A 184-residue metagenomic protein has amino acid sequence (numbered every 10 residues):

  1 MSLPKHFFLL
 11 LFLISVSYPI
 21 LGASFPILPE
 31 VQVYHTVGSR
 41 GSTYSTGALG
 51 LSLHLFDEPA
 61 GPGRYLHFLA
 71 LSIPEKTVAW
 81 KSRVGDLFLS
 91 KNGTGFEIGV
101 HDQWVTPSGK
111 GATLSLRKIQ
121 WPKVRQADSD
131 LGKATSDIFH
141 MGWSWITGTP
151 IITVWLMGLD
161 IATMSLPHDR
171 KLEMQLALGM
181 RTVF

Functional and structural regions predicted by a protein language model:
M1-P26, F184: Cleavable N-terminal export/targeting peptides
Y18-R83: Short glycine/proline- and aromatic-enriched beta-strand/turn motifs that initiate or cap beta-hairpins
L21-P26, F56-L66, Q103-A112, W145-L156 (+1 more regions): Short loop/turn motifs that connect adjacent beta-strands in outer-membrane beta-barrel proteins
I27, S45-L51, N92-I98, D137-W143 (+1 more regions): Hydrophobic, lipid-facing positions within transmembrane beta-strands of outer-membrane proteins
V33-S39, L55, A70-A79, D102-W104 (+3 more regions): Transmembrane beta-strands of outer-membrane beta-barrel pores
S39-S45, G85-T94, D128-D137, P167-E173: Replace "Gram-negative outer membrane beta-barrel proteins" with "bacterial and organellar outer membrane beta-barrel
L51-D57, I98-T106, W145-T149, I161-T163 (+1 more regions): Residue-level signature of outer-membrane beta-barrel architecture
R170-F184: Outer-membrane beta-barrel "beta-signal"
